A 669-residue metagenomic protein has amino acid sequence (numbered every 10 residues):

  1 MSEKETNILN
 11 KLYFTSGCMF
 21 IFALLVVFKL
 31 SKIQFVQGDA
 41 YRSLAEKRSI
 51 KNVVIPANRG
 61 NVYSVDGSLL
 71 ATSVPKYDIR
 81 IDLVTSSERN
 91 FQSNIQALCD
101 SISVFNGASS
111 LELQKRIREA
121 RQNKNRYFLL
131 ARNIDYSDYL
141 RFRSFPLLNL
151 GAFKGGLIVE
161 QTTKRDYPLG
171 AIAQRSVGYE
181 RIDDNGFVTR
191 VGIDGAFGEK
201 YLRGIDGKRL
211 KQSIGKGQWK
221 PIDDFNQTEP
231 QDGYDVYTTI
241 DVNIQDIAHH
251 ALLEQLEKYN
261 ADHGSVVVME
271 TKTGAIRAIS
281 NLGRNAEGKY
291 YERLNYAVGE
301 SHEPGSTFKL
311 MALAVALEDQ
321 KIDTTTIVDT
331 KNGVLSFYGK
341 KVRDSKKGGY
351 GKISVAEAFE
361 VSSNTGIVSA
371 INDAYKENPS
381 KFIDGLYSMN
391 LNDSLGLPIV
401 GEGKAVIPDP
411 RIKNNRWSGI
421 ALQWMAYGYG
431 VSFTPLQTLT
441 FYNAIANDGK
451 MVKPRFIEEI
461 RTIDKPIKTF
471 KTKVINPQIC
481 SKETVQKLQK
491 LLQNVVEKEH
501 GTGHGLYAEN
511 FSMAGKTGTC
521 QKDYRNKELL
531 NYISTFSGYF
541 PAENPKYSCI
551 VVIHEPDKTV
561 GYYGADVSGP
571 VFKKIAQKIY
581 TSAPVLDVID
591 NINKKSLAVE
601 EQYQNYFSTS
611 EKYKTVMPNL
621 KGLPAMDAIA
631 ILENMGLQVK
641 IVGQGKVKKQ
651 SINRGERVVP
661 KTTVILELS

Functional and structural regions predicted by a protein language model:
E5-A40: Hydrophobic alpha-helical transmembrane signal-anchor segments
V54-N58, N260-H263, D329, I641 (+1 more regions): Short, small/polar residue-rich loop motifs at catalytic or cofactor-binding pockets
A71, S213-Q227, G264-G305, A314-I553: Beta-lactam-recognizing serine transpeptidase/beta-lactamase-like catalytic domain environment
I79-N94, R284-A297: A short, polar/charged loop-to-alpha-helix boundary motif
D100, V104, R118-Q231, I550-V551 (+1 more regions): Small/polar-residue-rich segments within soluble enzyme cores
P221-G264: Conserved, well-ordered alpha-helix/loop/beta-strand core segments that scaffold catalytic motifs
P408-D409, N510, V551-S669: Ligand-recognition elements built from short beta-strands and adjacent flexible loops
